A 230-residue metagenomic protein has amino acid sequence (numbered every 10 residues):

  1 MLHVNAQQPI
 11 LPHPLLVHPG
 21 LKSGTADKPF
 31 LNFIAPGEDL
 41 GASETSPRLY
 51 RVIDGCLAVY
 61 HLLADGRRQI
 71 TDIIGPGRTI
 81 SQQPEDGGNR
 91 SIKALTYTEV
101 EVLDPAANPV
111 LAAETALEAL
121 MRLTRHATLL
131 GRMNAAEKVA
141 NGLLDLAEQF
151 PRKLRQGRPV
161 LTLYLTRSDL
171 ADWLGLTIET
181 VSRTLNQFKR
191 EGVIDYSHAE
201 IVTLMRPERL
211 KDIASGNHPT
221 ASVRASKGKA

Functional and structural regions predicted by a protein language model:
M1-A6, T96, K138-A140, A230: Long cytosolic regulatory regions associated with cyclic-nucleotide signaling
M1-E38, T45-R48, G75, T79-I80 (+1 more regions): Cyclic nucleotide-binding regulatory module and flanking cytosolic helices
A35, I53-D54, G75, T96 (+1 more regions): A cytosolic small-molecule/anion-sensing beta-strand core signal
T45-Y60, A64, P76-G77: Glycine- and acidic-residue-biased ligand/ion/polar-headgroup-sensing regions
I70-R125: Cyclic-nucleotide recognition modules
E114-T177: Polybasic "coupling" helices that flank or enter modular domains
F150-A230: Phosphate-/nucleic-acid-contacting segments
